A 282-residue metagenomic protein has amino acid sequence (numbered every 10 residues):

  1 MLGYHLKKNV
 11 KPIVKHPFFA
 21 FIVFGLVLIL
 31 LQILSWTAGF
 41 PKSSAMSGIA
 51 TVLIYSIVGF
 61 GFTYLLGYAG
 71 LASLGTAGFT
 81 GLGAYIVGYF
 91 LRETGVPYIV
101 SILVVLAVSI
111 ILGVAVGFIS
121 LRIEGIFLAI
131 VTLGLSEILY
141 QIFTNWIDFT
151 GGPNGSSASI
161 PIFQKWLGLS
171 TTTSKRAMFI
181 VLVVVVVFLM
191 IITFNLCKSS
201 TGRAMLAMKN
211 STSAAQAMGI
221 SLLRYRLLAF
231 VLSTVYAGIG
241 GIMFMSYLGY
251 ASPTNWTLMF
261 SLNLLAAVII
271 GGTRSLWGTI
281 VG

Functional and structural regions predicted by a protein language model:
M1-G282: Transmembrane alpha-helices and adjacent helix-loop boundaries
